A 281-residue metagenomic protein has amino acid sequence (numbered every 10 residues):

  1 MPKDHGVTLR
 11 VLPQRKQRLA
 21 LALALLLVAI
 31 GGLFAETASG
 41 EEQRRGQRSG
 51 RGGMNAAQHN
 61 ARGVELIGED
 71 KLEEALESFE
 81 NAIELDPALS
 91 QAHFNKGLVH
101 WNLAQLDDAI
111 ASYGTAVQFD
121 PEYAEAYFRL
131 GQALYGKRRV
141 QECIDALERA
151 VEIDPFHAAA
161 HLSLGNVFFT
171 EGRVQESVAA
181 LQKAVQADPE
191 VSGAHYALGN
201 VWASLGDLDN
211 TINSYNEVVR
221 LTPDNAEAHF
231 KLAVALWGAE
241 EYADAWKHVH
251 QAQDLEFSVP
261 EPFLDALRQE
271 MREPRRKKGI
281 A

Functional and structural regions predicted by a protein language model:
P2-G52, G68: Long, contiguous interaction/recruitment modules in multidomain scaffold/adaptor proteins
E41-G53, V234-A281: Terminal, low-structured helical/coil segments at or just beyond the last alpha-helical repeat
M54-L85, Q91, L98-N102: Alpha-helical segment of the N-proximal tetratricopeptide repeat
A56-A57, S90-Q91, A124-E125, A158-A159 (+3 more regions): Helix-start (N-cap) detector for alpha-helical repeat units in TPR-like alpha-solenoids, especially tetratricopeptide
G68-N81, N102-T115, G136-R149, T170-K183 (+3 more regions): Structural signature of tandem alpha-helical TPR/SEL1-like repeats, specifically the intra-repeat loop/turn
L85, F119, I153, A187 (+2 more regions): Structural marker of alpha-solenoid helical repeat scaffolds
